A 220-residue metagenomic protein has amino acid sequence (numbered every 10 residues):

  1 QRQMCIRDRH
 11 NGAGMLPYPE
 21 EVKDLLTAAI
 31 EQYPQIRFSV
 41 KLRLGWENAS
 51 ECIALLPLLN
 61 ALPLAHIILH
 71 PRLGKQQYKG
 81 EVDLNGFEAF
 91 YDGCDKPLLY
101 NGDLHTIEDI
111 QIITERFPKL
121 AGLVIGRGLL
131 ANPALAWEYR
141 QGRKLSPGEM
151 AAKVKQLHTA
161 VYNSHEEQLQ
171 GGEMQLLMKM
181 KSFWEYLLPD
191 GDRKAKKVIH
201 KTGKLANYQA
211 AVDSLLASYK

Functional and structural regions predicted by a protein language model:
Q1-I6: Short, small-residue-biased leader/transition segments that mark boundaries at the very start of proteins
R7-Y33, E47-S50, K75-E88, A134-W137: Active-site-adjacent beta->alpha loops and helix N-cap segments on the catalytic face of soluble alpha/beta enzymes
H10-N11, L73, L99, K194: Residue-level signal for pocket-adjacent positions within structured domains
A13, R43, Y78, N101-L104 (+1 more regions): Short N-terminal micro-motifs specific to bacterial/archaeal maturation and metal-cluster initiation sites
D24, R37, C52-H66, N85 (+2 more regions): Alpha/beta catalytic cores of nucleotide-metabolism and tRNA/nucleoside-modifying enzymes
Q35-L42, I68-L69: Short beta-strand segments at enzyme active-site cores
K41-E47, R72-G74, D103-H105, G128: Active-site beta-loop-alpha junctions enriched in small/polar residues
